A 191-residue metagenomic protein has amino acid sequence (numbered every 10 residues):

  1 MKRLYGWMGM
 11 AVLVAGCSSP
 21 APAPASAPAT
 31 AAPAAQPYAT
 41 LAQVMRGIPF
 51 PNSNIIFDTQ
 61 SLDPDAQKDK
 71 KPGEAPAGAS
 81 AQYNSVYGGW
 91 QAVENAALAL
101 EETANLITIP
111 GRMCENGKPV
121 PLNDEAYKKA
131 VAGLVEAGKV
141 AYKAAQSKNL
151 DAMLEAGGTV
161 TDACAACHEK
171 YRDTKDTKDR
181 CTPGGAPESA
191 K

Functional and structural regions predicted by a protein language model:
M1-G9: Bacterial N-terminal signal peptides that target proteins for export
G9-V12, P76: Polar low-complexity intrinsically disordered regions enriched in Ser/Thr and small residues
A11, G158-T161: Processing junctions and N-termini across compartments
V14-G16: C-terminal motif of bacterial Sec signal peptides marking the signal peptidase cleavage site
S18-A23: C-terminal region of N-terminal signal peptides and the immediate post-cleavage residues of exported proteins
P24-T159, D173-K191: Extracytoplasmic c-type cytochrome modules immediately beyond a signal peptide or single-pass transmembrane anchor
V160-Y171: The canonical Cys-X-X-Cys-His
